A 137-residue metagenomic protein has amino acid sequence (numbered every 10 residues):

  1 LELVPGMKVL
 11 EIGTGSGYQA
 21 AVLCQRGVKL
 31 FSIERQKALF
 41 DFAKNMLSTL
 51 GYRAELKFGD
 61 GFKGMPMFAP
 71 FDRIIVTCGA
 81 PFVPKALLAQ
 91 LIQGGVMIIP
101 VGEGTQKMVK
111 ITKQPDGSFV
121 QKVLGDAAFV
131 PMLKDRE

Functional and structural regions predicted by a protein language model:
E2-V120: Conserved nucleotide-cofactor-binding alpha/beta core module
V123-M132: Short, solvent-exposed aromatic-acidic interface loops
L133-E137: Short, surface-exposed secondary-structure junctions/capping segments
